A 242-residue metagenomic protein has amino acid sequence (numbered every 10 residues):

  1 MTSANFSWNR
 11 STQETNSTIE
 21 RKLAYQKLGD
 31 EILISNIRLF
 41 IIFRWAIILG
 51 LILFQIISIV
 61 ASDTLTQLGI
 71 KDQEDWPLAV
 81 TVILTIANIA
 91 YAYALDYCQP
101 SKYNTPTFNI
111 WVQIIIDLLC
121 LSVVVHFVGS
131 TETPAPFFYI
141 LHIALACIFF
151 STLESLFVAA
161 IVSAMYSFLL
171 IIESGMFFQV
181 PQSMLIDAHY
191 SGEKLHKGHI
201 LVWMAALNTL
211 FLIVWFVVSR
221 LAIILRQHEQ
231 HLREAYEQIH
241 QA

Functional and structural regions predicted by a protein language model:
M1-S35: Short, Lys/Arg-rich, polar N-terminal cytosolic tail immediately upstream of the first transmembrane signal-anchor
K22, F43, A90, A94-Q99 (+1 more regions): Juxtamembrane or sensor-core-proximal signal-transducing alpha helices that couple sensory domains to cytosolic
Y25-R38, L68-D72, C98-F108, K194-K197: Juxtamembrane loop-transmembrane helix junctions in multi-pass integral membrane proteins, especially the extracellular
L33-S35, A235-A242: Conserved HAMP-HisKA connector
I37-F40, C147, E154-A159: Alpha-helical transmembrane segments and their helix-entry boundary regions
L39-L49, I110-V112, S155: Select subsegments of transmembrane alpha-helices in polytopic membrane proteins, especially boundary-proximal
I48-S130, Y139-I143, V162-S163: Hydrophobic transmembrane alpha-helices and their membrane-interface boundaries in multi-pass, membrane-anchored
F54, Q113-E132, L153-H199: Hydrophobic transmembrane alpha-helices
